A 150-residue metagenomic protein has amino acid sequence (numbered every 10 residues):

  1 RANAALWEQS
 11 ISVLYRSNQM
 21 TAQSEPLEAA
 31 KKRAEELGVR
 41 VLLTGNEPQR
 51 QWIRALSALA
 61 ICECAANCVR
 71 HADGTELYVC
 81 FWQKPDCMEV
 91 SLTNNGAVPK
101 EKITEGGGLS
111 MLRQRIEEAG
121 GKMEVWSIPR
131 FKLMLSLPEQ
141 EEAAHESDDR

Functional and structural regions predicted by a protein language model:
R1-R40: DHp/HisKA dimerization-phosphotransfer hairpin of two-component histidine kinases
L37-C62, I103: Conserved short strand/loop->alpha-helix "switch" segment adjacent to the catalytic nucleotide/phosphoryl-transfer site
C64-A72: Short helix-loop "hinge" at the ATP-lid/N-box region of the Bergerat-fold HATPase_c
E76-D86: Short beta-strand/loop element within the Bergerat-fold HATPase_c
M88-G96: Conserved DxG motif in ATP/Mg2+-binding regions
E101-P129: ATP phosphate-binding glycine-rich loop and adjacent ATP-lid/helix-beta elements within ATP-binding kinase/ATPase
F131-Q140: Short C-terminal beta-strand
Q140-R150: C-terminal end segment of the histidine kinase catalytic
